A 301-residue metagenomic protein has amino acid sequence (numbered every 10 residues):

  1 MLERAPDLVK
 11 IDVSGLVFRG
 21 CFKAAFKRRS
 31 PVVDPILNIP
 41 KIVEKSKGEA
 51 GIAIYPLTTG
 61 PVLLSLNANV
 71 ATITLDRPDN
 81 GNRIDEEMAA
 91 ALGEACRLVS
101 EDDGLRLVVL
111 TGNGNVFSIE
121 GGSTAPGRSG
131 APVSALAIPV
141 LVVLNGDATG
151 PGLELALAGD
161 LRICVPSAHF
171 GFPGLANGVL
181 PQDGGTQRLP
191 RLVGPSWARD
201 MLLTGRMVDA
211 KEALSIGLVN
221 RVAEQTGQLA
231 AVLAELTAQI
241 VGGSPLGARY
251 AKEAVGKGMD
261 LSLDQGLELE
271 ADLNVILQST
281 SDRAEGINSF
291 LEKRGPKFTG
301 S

Functional and structural regions predicted by a protein language model:
P6, D12, F18, F22 (+2 more regions): Conserved CoA-thioester-binding segment of acyl-CoA-metabolizing enzymes
P56-L57, A89-G93, R97-S100, L107 (+4 more regions): An acidic, glycine-rich surface segment that forms the CoA-thioester-binding/catalytic face of crotonase-fold enzymes
P78, I163-A168, A210, V219-E268 (+3 more regions): C-terminal long alpha-helix characteristic of the crotonase
V133-A135, V143, T149-L202, I216 (+1 more regions): CoA-thioester-processing core
G150, G205-E212: Acidic, divalent-metal-coordinating active-site segment for phosphoryl/phosphodiester hydrolysis, typified by short
